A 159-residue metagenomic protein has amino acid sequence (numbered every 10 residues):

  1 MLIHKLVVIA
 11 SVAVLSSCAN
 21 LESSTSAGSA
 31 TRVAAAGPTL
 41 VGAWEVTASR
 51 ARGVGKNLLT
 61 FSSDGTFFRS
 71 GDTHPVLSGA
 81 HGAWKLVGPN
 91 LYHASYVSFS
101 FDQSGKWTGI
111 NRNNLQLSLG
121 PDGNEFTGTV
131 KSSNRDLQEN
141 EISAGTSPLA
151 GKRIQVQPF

Functional and structural regions predicted by a protein language model:
M1-V7: Bacterial N-terminal signal peptides that target proteins for export
V12-A13: Short, linear, compositionally biased motifs with a strong N-terminal bias
S16-S17: C-terminal motif of bacterial Sec signal peptides marking the signal peptidase cleavage site
L21, S29-G42: Short, low-complexity N-terminal intrinsically disordered segments enriched in polar/charged residues
S23-A30, R52, S98-F159: Beta-sheet ligand-binding and adhesion/scaffold domains
A36-G53, G82: Tryptophan-anchored aromatic micro-motifs
V46, R69-S70, T108: Blade-edge beta-strand/turn elements of extracellular beta-propeller and related beta-sheet repeat scaffolds
V54-Y92, S98-F99, G128: N-terminal glycine/threonine-rich, aromatic-flanked beta-hairpin/loop signature
